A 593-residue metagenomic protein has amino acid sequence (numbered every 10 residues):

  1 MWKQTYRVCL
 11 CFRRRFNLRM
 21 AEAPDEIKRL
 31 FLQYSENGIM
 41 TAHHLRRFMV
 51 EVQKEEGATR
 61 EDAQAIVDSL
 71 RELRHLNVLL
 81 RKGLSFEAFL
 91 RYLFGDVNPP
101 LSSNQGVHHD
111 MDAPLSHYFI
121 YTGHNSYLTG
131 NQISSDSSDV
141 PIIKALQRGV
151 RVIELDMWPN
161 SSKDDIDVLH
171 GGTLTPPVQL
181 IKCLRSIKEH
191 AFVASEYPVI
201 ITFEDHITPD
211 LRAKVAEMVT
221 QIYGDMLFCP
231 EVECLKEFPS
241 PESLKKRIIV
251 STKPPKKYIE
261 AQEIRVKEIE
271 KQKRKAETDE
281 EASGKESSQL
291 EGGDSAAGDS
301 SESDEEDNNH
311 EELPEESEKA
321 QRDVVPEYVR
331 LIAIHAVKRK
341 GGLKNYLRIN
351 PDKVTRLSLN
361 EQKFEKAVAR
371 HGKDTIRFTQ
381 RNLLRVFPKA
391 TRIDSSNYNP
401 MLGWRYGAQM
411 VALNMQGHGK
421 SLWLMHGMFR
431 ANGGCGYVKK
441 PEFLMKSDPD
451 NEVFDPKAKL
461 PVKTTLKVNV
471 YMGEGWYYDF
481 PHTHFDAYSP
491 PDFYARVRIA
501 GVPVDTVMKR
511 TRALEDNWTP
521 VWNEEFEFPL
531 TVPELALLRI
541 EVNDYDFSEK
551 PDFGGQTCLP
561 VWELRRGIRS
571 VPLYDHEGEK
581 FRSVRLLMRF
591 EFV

Functional and structural regions predicted by a protein language model:
M1-V152, W158-A408, L413-D479, T483-H484: Long, acidic (Asp/Glu-rich), low-complexity accessory segments flanking structured domains
V50, A500-V504, Y545-F547: Change "in extracellular beta-sheet-rich domains … of secreted and cell-surface proteins" to "in beta-sheet-rich domains
T208, T375, Y398-R405, S489 (+2 more regions): Eukaryote-biased detector of low-complexity, proline/serine/threonine-rich segments and adjacent exposed loops
P209, E217-Q221, C229, L422 (+2 more regions): C2-type phospholipid-binding modules
D492-G501: Extended low-complexity, serine/threonine- and proline-enriched intrinsically disordered segments
V504-D516: Short Trp-Ser/Thr-centered turn/loop motifs at beta-strand boundaries
W518-E524: Aromatic sugar-binding surface patches on proteins that engage polysaccharides or sugar-phosphate polymers
